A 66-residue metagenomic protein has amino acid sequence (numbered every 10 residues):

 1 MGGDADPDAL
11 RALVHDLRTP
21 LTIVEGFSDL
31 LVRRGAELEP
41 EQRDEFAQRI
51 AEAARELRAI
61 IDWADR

Functional and structural regions predicted by a protein language model:
M1-P7, R66: Conserved signal-transmission helix
D6, E39-R43: Residue-level recognition of alpha-helical structural elements
R11-D16: Conserved phosphoacceptor histidine of two-component systems
I23, F27-P40: Conserved C-terminal segment of the DHp
D44-Q48: Short, charged, amphipathic alpha-helical segments
E52-L57: Short alpha-helical segment of the dimerization/phosphotransfer core of two-component systems
R58-R66: Short alpha-helical N-box/ATP-lid segment at the N-terminus of the HATPase_c
